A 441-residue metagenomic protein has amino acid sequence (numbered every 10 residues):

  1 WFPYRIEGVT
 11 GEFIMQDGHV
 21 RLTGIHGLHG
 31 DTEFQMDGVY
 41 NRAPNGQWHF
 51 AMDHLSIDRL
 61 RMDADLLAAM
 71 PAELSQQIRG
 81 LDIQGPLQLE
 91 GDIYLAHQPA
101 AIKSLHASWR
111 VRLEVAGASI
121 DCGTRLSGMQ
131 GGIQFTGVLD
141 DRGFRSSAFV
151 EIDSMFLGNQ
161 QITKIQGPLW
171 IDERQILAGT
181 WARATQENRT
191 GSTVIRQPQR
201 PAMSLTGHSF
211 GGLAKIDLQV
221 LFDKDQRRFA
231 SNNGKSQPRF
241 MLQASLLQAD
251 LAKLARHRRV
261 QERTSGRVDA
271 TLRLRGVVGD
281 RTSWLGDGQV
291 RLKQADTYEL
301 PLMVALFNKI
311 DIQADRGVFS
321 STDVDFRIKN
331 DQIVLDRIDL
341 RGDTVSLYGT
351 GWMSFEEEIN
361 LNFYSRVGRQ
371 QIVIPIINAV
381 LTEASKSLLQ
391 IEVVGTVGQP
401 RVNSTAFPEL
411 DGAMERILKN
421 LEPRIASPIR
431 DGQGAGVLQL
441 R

Functional and structural regions predicted by a protein language model:
Y4-I6, T10-E12, H19, G24-H26 (+7 more regions): Small-residue helix/turn framework positions
P99-S104: Short helix/loop segment immediately N-terminal to the Walker
R125-S127: Extended intrinsically disordered, low-complexity coil regions enriched in Ser, Thr, Gly, Ala and often Pro
M129-L139: A short, surface-exposed beta-strand/turn
A406-F407: C-terminal PAP-associated
D431-R441: Long, low-complexity, intrinsically disordered segments
